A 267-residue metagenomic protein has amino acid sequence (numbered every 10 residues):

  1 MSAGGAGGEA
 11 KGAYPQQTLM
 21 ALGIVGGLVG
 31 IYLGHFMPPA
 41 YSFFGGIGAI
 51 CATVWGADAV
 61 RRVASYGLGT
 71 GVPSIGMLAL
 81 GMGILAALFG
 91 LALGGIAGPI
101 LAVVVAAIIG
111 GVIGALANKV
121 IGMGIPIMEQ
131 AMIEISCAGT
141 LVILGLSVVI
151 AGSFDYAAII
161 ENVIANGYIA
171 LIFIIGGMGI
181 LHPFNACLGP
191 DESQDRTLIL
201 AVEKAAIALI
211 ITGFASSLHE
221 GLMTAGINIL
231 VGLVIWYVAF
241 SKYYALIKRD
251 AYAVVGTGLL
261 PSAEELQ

Functional and structural regions predicted by a protein language model:
M1-G23, G67-L78, K119-L146, L188-I207 (+1 more regions): Cytoplasm-facing juxtamembrane segments at the starts of transmembrane helices in multi-pass membrane proteins
M1-T53, I235-Y243: N-terminal signal-anchor module of multipass membrane proteins
A10-Y14, V29-G48, R61-V72, A87-A107 (+4 more regions): Membrane-helix interface and helix-disruption motif detector
A49-V60, V104-M123, I169-C187, L230-A245: Hydrophobic core segments of alpha-helical transmembrane domains in multi-pass integral membrane proteins
M77-G90: A generic, lipid-embedded transmembrane alpha helix
A138-V148, L171-M178, A208-T212: Alpha-helical transmembrane segments
K204-I211, G226-L233, S262-Q267: Alpha-helical transmembrane segments of multi-pass membrane proteins
L246-Q267: Short, highly charged, low-complexity non-transmembrane loops/tails of multi-pass membrane proteins
